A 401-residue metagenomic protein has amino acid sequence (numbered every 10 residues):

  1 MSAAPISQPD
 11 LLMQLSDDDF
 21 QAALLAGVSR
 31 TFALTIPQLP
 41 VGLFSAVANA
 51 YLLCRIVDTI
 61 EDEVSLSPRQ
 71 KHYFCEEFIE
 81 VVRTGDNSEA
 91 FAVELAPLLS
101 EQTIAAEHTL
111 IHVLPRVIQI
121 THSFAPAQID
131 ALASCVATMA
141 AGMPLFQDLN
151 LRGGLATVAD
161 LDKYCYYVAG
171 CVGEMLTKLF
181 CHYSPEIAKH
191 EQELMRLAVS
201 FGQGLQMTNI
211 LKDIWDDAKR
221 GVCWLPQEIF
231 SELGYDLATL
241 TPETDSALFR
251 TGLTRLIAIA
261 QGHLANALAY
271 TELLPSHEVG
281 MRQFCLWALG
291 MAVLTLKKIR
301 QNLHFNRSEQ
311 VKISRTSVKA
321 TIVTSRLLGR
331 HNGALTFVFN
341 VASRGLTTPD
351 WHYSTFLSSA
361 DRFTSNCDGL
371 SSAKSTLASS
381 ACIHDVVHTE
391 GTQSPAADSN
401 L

Functional and structural regions predicted by a protein language model:
M1-G204, W215-E390, D398-L401: Catalytic cores of Mg2+-dependent Asp-rich isoprenoid enzymes
N209: Short, contiguous alpha-helical
K212: Conserved alpha-helical segments that form or flank metal/cofactor-binding pockets of metalloenzymes
S394: Cationic, low-complexity basic patches in intrinsically disordered or flexible, solvent-exposed regions
